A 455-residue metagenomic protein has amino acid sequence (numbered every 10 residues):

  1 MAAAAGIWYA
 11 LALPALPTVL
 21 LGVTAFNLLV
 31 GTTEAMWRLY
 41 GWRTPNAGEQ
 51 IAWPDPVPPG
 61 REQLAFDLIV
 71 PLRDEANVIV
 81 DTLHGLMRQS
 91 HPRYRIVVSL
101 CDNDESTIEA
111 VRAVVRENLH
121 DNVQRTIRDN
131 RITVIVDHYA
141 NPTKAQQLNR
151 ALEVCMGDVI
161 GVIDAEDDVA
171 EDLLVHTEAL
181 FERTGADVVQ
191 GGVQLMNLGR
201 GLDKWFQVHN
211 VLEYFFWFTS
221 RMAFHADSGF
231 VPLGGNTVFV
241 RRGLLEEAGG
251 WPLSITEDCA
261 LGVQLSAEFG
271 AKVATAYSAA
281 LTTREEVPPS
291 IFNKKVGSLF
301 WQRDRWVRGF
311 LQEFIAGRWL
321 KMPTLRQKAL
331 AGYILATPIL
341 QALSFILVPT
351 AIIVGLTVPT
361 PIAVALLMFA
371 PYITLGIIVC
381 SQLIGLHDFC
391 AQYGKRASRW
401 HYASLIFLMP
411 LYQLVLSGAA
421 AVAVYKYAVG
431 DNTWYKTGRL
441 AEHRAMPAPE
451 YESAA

Functional and structural regions predicted by a protein language model:
I7-A25, R38-G41, P58, I334-V429: Membrane-embedded multi-pass helical conduit in multi-pass membrane proteins, especially envelope-biosynthetic
T32-R93, I108: N-terminal signal-anchor transmembrane helix
M87-V136, A140: Acidic donor-binding segment of Leloir-type glycosyltransferases
L119-D129, I135-V136, N141-G157, E171-I255 (+4 more regions): Long helical/loop segments within the catalytic core of UDP-sugar-dependent glycosyltransferases, especially the large
I160: Short aromatic/hydrophobic "clamp" motif used to bind/position activated sugar donors
L253, L265-T282: Catalytic donor-sugar/metal-binding loop of nucleotide-sugar-dependent glycosyltransferases
I255-L261: Acidic donor-binding loop at a coil-to-helix junction in glycosyltransferase catalytic cores that engages
A276-S298: Active-site donor/metal-binding and catalytic loop motifs of nucleotide-sugar-dependent glycosylation enzymes
